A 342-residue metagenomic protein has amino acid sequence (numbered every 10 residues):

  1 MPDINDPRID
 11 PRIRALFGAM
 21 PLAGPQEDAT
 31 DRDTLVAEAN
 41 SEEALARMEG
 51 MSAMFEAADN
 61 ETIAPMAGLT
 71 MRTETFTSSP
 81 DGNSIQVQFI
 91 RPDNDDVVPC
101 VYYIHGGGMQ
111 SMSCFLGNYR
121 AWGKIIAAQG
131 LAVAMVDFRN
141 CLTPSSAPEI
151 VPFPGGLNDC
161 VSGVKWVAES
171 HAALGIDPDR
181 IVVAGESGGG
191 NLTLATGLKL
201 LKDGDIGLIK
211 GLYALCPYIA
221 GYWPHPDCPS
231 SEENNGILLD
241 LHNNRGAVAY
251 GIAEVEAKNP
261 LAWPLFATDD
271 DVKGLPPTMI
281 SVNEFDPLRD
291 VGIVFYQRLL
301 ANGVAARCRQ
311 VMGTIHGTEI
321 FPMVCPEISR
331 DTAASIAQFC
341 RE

Functional and structural regions predicted by a protein language model:
M1-A46, F55, D59-E342: Alpha/beta-hydrolase superfamily serine-hydrolase fold, recognizing
